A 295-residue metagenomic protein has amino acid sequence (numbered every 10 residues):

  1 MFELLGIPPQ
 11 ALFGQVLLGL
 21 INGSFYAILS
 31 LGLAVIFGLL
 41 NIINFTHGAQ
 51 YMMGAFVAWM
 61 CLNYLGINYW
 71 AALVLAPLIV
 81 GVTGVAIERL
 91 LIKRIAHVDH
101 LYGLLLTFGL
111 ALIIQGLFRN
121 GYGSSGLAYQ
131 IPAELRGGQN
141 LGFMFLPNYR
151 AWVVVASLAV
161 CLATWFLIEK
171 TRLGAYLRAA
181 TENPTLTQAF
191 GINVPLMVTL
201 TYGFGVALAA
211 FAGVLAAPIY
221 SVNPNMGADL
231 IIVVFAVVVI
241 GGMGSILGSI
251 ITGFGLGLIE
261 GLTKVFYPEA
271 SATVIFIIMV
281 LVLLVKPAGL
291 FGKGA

Functional and structural regions predicted by a protein language model:
M1-L29, V57, I67-A72, D99-Y102 (+3 more regions): Membrane-interfacial amphipathic/re-entrant helices at transmembrane-helix boundaries
F2, A11, L90, G121 (+3 more regions): Cytosolic-side transmembrane-helix boundaries in multi-pass membrane proteins
N22, M144-V222, I246-T252: Helix-loop-helix "hairpin" substructures at the membrane interface of multi-pass membrane proteins
Y26, S30, G66-L78, Y202-A209 (+3 more regions): Transmembrane alpha-helical segments in multi-pass inner-membrane proteins
T46-A49, W70-A71, L101-Y102, R172 (+4 more regions): Residues that define the loop-to-transmembrane-helix transition and helix capping in multi-pass membrane transporters
A55-W59, P77-T83, L110-F118, A156-W165 (+4 more regions): Hydrophobic core segments of alpha-helical transmembrane domains in multi-pass membrane transport and ion-translocation
G66-L110, L117, I251-T252, L256 (+1 more regions): Alpha-helical transmembrane segments within multi-pass membrane transporters and channels
R94-K170, M197-L200, L262, E269 (+3 more regions): Transmembrane helix-bundle core of multi-pass membrane transporters and related energy-transducing complexes
